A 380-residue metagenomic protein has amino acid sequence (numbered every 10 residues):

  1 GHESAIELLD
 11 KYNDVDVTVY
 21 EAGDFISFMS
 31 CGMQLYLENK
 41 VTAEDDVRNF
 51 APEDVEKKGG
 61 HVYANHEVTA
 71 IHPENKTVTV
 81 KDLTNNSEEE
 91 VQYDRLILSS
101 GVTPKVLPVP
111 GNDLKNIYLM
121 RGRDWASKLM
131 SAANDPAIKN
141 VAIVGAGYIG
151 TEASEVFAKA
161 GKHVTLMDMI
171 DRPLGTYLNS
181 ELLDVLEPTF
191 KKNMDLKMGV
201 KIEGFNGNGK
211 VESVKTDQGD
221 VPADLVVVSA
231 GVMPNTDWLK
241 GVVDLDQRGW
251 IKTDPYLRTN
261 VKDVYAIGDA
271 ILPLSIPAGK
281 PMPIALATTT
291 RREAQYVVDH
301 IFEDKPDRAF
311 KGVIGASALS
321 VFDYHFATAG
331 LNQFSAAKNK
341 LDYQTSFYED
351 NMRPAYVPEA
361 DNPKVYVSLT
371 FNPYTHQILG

Functional and structural regions predicted by a protein language model:
G1-Y63, Y148, E155-L178: Beta1-alpha1 glycine-rich phosphate/pyrophosphate-binding loop at the start of Rossmann-like nucleotide-binding domains
D14-D16, E56-T84, E90-V91, K159-T253 (+3 more regions): A Rossmann-like FAD-binding core segment of flavoenzymes
V19, L119, I143-V144: Hydrophobic Val/Ile/Leu positions in short beta-strands of Rossmann-like dinucleotide-binding domains
V47-R48, N140-A142, Y148-G204, I284-T290 (+1 more regions): Rossmann-like dinucleotide-binding cores of NAD(P)H-dependent redox enzymes
P73-E74, S87-K128, A132-N134, K139: Glycine/serine-rich phosphate-binding loop and adjoining beta1-alpha1 elements at the start of nucleotide-handling
L98, V144-G145: Conserved N-terminal Rossmann-fold NAD(P)-binding element of oxidoreductases
D113-A137, N206-K215, D220-D299: FAD-site-proximal beta/loop scaffold in flavoenzymes
A270-G380: Mid-to-C-terminal Rossmann-like scaffold of FAD/NAD(P)H-dependent oxidoreductases
